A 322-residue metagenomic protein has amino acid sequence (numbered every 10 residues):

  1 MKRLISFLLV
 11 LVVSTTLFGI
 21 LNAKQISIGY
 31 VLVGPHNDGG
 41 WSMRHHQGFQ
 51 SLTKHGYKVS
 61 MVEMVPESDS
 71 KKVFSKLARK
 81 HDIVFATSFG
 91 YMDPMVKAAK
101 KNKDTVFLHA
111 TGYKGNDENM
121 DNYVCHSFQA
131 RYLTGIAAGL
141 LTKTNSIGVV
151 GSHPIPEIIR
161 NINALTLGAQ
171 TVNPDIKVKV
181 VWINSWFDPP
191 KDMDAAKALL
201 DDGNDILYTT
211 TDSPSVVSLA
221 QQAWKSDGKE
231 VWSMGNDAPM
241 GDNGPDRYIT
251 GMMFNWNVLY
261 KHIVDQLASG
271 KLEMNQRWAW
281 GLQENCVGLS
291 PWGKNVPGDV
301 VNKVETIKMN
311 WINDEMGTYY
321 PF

Functional and structural regions predicted by a protein language model:
G29-G48, L52, S60-E67, F89 (+1 more regions): Extracytoplasmic "Venus flytrap"
F49, R131-D175, V180, Q276-P297: An alpha-beta-alpha
V59-A78, N184-A198: Structural motif
H81-F89, L108-A110, D202-S213, M234-N236: Periplasmic-binding protein-like
K100-V124, A238-R247: Flexible loop/hinge segments that line or gate small-molecule binding clefts
Y123-N145, M252-L272: Hydrophobic alpha-helical segments within soluble ligand-binding/sensing domains
I159-N204, T209: Extracellular/periplasmic Venus flytrap/periplasmic-binding protein
A268-F322: Hinge/cleft segment of the Venus flytrap/periplasmic-binding protein
